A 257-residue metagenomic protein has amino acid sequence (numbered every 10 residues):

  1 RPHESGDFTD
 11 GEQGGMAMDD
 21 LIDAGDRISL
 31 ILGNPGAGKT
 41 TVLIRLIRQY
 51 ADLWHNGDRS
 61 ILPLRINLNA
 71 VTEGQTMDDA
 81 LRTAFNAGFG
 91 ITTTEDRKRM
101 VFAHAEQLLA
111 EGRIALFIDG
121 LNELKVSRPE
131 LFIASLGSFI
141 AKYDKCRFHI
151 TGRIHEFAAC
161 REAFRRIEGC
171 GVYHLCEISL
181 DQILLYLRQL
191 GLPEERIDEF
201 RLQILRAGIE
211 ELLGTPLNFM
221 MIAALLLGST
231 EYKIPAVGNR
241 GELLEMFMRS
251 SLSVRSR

Functional and structural regions predicted by a protein language model:
P2-S256: P-loop NTPase signaling cores
